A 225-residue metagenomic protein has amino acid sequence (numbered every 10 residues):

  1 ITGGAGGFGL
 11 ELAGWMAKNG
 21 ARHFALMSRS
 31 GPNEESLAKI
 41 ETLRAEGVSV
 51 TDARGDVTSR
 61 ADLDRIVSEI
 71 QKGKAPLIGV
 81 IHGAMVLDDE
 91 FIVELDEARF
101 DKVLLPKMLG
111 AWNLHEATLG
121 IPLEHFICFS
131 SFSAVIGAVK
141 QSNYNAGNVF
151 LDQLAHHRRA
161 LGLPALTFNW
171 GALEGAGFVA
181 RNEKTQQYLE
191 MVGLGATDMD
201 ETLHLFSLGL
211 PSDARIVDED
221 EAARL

Functional and structural regions predicted by a protein language model:
I1-L225: 4′-phosphopantetheine-dependent carrier domains
